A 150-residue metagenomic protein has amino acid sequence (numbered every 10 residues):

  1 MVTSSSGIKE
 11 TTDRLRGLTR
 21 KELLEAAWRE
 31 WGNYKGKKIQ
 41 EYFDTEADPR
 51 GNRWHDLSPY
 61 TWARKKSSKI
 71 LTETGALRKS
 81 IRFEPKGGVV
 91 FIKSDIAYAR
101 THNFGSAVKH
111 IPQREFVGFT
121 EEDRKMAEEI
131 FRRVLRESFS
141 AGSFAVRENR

Functional and structural regions predicted by a protein language model:
M1-R150: Short, Lys/Arg-rich flexible segments
